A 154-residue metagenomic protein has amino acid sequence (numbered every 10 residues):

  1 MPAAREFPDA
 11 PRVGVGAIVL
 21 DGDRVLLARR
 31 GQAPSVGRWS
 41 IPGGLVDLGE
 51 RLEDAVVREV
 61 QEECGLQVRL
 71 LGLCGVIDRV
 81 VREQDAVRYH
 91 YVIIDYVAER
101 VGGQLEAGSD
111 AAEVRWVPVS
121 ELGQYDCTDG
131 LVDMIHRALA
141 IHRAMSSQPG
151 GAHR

Functional and structural regions predicted by a protein language model:
P2-V25, V97: Conserved N-terminal beta-strand and adjoining loop/helix that marks the start of the Nudix/MutT-like hydrolase domain
R24, Q32, D78: Short, glycine/serine-rich, charged loops/turns that create anion-binding and catalytic segments at active sites
P34-W39: A conserved beta-turn-beta hairpin within the catalytic core of GNAT-like acetyltransferases that forms part
I41-L73, Y96: The catalytic Nudix box helix
D78-Q104: Active-site-adjacent beta-strand/loop module that shapes the phosphate/pyrophosphate-binding cleft
Q104-R154: Nudix hydrolase/Nudix homology domain
